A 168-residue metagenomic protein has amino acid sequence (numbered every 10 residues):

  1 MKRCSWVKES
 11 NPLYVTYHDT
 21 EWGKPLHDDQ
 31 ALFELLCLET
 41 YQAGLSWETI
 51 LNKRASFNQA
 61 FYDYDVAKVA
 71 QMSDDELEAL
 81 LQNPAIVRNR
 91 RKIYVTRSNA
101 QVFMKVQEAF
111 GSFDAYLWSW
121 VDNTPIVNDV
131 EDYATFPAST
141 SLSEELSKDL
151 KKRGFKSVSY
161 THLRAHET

Functional and structural regions predicted by a protein language model:
M1-A79: N-terminal polyanion-binding entry modules of DNA glycosylases/AP lyases and select other DNA-binding proteins
G44, G154-S157: Residues at alpha-helix boundaries and short interhelical turns
E48-T49, R91-Y94, K156: Short, solvent-exposed positions on alpha-helices
Y62-S139: Alpha-helical ds-nucleic-acid-binding substructure associated with the helix-hairpin-helix region of base-excision DNA
S139-F155: Extended, structured, electrostatic nucleic-acid-contact surfaces
T161-T168: Conserved small/polar residues in nucleotide/adenosyl-binding loops
